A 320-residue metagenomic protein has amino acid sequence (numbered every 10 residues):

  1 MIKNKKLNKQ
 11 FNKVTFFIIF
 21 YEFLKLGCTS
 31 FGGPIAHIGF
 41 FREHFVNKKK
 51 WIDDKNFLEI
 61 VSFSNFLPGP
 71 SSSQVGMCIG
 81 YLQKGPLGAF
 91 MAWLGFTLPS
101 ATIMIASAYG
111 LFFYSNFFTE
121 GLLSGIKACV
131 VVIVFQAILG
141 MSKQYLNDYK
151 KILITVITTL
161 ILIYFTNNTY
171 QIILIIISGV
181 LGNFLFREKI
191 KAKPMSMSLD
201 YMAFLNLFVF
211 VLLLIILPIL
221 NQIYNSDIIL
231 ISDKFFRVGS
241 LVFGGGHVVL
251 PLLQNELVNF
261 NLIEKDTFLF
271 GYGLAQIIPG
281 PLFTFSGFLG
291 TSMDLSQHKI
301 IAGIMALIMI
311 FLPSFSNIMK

Functional and structural regions predicted by a protein language model:
M1-L67, C78-K320: Multi-pass membrane proteins that catalyze or facilitate reactions on polyprenyl-/lipid-phosphate substrates and their
S71-Q74: Conserved beta-loop-alpha segment that forms the PLP phosphate-binding cup at the N-terminus of a helix
